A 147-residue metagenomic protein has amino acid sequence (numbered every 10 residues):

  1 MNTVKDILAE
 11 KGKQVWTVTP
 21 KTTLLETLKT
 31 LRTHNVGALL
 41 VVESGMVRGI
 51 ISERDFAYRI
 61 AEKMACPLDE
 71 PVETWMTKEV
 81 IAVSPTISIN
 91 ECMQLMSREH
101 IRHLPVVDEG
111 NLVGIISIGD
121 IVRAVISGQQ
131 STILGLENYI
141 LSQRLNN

Functional and structural regions predicted by a protein language model:
M1-K13, S52-A82, S88-S97, I118-N147: Tandem CBS (Bateman) regulatory domains
N2-R48: A positional/architectural concept
V18-N35, A82-H100, V107: The conserved cystathionine-beta-synthase
T22-T33, M64-W75, G110-N111: Short, charge-rich amphipathic segments
L31-H34, L39-D55, M96, L104-D120: A glycine-centered beta-loop-beta connector
